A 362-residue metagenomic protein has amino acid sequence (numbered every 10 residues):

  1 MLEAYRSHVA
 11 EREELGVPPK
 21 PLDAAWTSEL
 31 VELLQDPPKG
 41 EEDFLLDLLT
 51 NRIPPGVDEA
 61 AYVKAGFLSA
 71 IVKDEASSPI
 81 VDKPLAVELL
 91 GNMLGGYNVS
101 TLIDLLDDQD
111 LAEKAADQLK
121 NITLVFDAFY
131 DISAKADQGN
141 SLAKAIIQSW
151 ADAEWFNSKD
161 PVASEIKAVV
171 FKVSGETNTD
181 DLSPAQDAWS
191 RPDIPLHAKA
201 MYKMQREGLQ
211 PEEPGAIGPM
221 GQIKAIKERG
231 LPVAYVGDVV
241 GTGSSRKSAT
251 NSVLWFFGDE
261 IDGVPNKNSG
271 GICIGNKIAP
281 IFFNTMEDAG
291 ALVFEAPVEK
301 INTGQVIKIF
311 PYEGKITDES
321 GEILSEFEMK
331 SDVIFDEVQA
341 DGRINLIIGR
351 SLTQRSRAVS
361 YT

Functional and structural regions predicted by a protein language model:
L2-V31, D36, E337-V338, L346-I347: Amphipathic alpha-helical packing elements
L2-Y5, F126-F156: Eukaryotic acidic, Ser/Thr-rich intrinsically disordered low-complexity regions
L15-K20, E42-E59, K73, I80-G95 (+3 more regions): Structural detector for internal amphipathic alpha-helices that build alpha-solenoid repeat scaffolds
A24-E32, P55-D74, L94-D107, L124-A136: Amphipathic alpha-helical scaffolding segments comprising HEAT/armadillo-like alpha-solenoid repeats
A143-P192, N345-A358: N-terminal, positively charged, Ser/Thr/Ala/Gly-biased leader segments that form transit/presequence-like amphipathic
T177-S183, V239-S252, V333, E337-I348: Conserved phosphate/anionic-ligand binding catalytic regions in large, soluble enzymes, centered on
W189-T317, G321-E326: Feature captures the catalytic cores and cofactor-binding loops of soluble hydro-lyases/lyases that act on carboxylate
T362: Conserved small/polar residues in nucleotide/adenosyl-binding loops
